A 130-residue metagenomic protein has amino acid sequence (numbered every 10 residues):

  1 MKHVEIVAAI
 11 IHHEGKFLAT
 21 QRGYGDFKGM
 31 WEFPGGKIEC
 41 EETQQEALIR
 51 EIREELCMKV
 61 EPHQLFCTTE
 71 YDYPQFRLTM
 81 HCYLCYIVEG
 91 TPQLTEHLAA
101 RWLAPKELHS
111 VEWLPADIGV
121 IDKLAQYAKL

Functional and structural regions predicted by a protein language model:
M1, A125-L130: Generic C-terminal helix-cap and adjacent flexible tail
M1-F17: Conserved N-terminal beta-strand and adjoining loop/helix that marks the start of the Nudix/MutT-like hydrolase domain
I11, K16, Y24, I38 (+1 more regions): Short, glycine/serine-rich, charged loops/turns that create anion-binding and catalytic segments at active sites
I11-H12, A19, C85-I87, W102: Conserved hydrophobic "DFG−1" position in protein kinase catalytic cores
D26-M30: A conserved beta-turn-beta hairpin within the catalytic core of GNAT-like acetyltransferases that forms part
F33-L65, A104: The catalytic Nudix box helix
K59, T69-T91, R101: Active-site-adjacent beta-strand/loop module that shapes the phosphate/pyrophosphate-binding cleft
L84, Q93-L124: NUDIX/MutT-family hydrolases
